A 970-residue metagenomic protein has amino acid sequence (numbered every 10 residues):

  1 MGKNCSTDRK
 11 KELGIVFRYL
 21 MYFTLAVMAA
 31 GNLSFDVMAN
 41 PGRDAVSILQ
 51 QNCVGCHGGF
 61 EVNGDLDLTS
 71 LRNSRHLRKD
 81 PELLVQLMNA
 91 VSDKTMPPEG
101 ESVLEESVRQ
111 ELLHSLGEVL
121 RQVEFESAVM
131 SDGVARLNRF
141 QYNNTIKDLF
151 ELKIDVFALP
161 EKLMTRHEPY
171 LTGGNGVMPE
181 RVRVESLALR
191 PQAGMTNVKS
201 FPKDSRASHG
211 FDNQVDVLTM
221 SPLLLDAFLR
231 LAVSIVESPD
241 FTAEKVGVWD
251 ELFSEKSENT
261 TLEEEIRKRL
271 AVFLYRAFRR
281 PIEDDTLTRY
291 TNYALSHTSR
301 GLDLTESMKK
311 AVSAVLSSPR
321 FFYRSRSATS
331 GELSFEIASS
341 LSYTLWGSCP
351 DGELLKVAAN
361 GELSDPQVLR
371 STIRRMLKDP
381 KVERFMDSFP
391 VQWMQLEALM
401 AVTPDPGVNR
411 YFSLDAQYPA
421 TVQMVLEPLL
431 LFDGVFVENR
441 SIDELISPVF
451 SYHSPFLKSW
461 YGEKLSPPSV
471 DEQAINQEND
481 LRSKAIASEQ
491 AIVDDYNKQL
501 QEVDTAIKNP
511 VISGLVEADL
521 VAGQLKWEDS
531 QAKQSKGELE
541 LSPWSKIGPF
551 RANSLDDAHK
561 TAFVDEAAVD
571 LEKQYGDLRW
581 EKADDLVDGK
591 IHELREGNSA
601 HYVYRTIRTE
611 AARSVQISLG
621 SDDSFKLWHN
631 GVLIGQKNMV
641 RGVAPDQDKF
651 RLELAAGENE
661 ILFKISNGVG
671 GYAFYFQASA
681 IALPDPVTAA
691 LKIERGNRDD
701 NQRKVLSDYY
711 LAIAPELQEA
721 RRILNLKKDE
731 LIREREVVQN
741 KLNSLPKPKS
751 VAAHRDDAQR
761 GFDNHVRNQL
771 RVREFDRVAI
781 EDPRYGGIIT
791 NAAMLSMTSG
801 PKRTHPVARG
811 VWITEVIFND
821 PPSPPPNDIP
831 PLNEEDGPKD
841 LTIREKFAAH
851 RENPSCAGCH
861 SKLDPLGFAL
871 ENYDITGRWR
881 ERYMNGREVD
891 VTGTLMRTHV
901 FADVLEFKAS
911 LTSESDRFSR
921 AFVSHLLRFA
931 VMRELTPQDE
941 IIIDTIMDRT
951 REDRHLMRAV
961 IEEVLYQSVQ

Functional and structural regions predicted by a protein language model:
M1-F17: N-terminal secretory signal peptides that target proteins for export/translocation
Y19-N32: Bacterial N-terminal signal peptides
A29, F35-P41: Boundary at the C-terminal end of the N-terminal hydrophobic targeting segment
N40-L66, K79-Q86, A90-T95, E99 (+6 more regions): Low-complexity, glycine/serine/threonine/alanine-rich intrinsically disordered linker and propeptide segments
V587-I591, Y602-V603, P645-K649: Short structured motifs
G597-I607: Short beta-strands within extracellular/lumenal beta-sheet-rich domains
K626-W628: Beta-strand signatures of extracellular beta-sandwich domains
K637-N638: Short hydrophobic alpha-helix segments
